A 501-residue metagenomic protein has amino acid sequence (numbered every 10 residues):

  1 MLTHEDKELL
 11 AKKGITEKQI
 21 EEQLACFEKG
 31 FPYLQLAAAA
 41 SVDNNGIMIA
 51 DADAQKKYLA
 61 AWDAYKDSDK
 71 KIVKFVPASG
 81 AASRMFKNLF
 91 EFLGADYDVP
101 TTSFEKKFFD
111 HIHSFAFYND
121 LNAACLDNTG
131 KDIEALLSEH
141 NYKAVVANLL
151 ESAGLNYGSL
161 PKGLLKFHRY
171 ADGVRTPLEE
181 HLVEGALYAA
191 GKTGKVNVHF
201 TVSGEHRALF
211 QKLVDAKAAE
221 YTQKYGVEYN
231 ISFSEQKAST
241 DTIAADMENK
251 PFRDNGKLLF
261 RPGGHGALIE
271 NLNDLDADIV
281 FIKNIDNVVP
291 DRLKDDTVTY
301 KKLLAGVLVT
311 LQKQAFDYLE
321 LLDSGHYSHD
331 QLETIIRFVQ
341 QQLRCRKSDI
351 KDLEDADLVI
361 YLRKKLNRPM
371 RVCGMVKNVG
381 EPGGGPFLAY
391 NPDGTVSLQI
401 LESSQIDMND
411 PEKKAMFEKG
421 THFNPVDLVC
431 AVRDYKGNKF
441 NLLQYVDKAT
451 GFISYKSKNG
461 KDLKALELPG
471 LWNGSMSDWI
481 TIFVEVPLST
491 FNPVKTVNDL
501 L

Functional and structural regions predicted by a protein language model:
L2-V42, A190, L353, Y361-L366 (+5 more regions): Long, compositionally biased intrinsically disordered regions
L10-G14, A39-V379, L388-I400, S404-Q405 (+1 more regions): Domain-scale recognition of functional cores that engage charged ligands
D132-H140, E151, Y157, D286 (+2 more regions): Conserved catalytic alpha/beta cores of large enzymes that bind or transform nucleotide phosphates and polynucleotides
L182-A186, D410-K413, L468: Short amphipathic beta-strand starts and helix->beta connectors
V280, Y390-P425, D434, A449-S454: C-terminal, active-site-flanking charged/polar segments
V376, G385, P411: Polyanion-binding interface signature
